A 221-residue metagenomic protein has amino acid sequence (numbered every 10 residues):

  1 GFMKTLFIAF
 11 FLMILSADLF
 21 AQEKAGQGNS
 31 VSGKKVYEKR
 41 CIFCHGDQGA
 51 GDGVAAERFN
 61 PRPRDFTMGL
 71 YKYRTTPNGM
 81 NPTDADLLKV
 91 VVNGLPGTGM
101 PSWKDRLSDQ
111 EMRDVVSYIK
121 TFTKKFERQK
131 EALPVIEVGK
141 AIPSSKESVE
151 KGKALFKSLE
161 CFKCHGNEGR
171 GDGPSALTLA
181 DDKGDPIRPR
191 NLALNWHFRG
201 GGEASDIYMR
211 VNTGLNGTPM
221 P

Functional and structural regions predicted by a protein language model:
G1-L6: Positively charged n-region of N-terminal signal peptides that target proteins for export
F11-F20: Hydrophobic h-region of N-terminal signal peptides that target proteins for export in Gram-negative bacteria
A21-V36, F126-K157: Electrostatic cytochrome c docking/interface patches
Q22-V31, I42-M68: Accessory recognition modules or surfaces
G33, Y37-Q48, V115, I119 (+3 more regions): The canonical Cys-X-X-Cys-His
A50-G51, G97-S102, R106, Y118-L133 (+5 more regions): Inter-heme linker and motif-flanking segments adjacent to c-type heme-binding CXXCH motifs in c-type cytochromes
R58-K104, D109-K120, T178-P221: Extracytoplasmic electron-transfer domains, predominantly the class I c-type cytochrome c fold
P134-S148, G169-G173, L177-A180, R190-N195 (+2 more regions): Extracellular/periplasmic ectodomains of large secreted or surface enzymes and adhesion receptors
